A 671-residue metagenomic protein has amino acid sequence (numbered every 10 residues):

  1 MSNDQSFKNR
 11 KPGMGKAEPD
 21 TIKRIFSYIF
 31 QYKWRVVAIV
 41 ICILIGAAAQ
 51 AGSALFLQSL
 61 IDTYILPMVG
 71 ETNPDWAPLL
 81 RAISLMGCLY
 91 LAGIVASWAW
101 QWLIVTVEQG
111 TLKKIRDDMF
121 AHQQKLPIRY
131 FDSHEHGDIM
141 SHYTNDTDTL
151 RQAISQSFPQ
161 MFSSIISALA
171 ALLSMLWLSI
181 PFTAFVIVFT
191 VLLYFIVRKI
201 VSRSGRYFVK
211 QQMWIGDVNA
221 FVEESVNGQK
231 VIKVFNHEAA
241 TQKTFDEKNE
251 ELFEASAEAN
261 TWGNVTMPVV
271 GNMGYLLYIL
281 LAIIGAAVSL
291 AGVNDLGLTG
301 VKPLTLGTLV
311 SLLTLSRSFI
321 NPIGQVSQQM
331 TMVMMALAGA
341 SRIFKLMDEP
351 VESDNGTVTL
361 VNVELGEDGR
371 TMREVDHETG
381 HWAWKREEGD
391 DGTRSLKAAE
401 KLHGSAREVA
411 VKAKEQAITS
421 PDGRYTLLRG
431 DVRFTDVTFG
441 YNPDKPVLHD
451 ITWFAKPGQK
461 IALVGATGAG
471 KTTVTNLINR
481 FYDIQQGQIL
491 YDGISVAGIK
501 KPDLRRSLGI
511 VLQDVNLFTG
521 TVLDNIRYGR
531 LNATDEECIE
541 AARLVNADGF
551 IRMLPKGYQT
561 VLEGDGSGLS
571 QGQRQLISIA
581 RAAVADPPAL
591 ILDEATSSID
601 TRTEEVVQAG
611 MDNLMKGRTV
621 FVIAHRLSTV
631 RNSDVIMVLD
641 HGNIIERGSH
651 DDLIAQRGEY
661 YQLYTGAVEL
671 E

Functional and structural regions predicted by a protein language model:
M1-Q50, I65-L85, W100-I104, E108 (+7 more regions): Membrane-integrated ABC transporters
N3-P12, Q109, D117-T147, A220-T244 (+4 more regions): Short intracellular "coupling" helices and adjacent cytoplasmic loop segments at the cytosolic face of multi-pass
K11-E18, I41-C42, A49-D62, L89-H136 (+12 more regions): Juxtamembrane helix-loop junctions of ABC transporter transmembrane domains
Q31, R35-I45, P159-K210, I283-L304 (+1 more regions): Transmembrane helices of ABC transporter permease
V36-A99, L176-P181, I283, L290-L306: Transmembrane helix-loop-helix hairpins at lipid-water interfaces of multipass membrane proteins, especially the type-1
I128-R129, N145-I154, F158, F162 (+8 more regions): An intracellular "coupling" helix at the cytosolic face of ABC transporter transmembrane type-1 domains
S174-V188, W262-S341, L346-M347, R370-E415: Helix-loop-helix
V363-E671: ABC-type nucleotide-binding domain
